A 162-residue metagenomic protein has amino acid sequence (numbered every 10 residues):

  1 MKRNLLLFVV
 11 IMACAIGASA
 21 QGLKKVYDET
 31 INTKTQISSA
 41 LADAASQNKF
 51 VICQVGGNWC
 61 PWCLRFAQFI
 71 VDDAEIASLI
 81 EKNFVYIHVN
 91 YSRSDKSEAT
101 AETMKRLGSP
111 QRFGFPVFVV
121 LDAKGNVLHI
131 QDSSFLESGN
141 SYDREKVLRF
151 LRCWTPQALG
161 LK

Functional and structural regions predicted by a protein language model:
M1-N4: Positively charged n-region of N-terminal signal peptides that target proteins for export
L7-A15: Bacterial N-terminal signal peptides
I16-A20: Sec/Tat signal peptide C-region and signal peptidase I cleavage site
Q21-Q47, L159-G160: N-terminal leader/targeting and pre-domain segments
I31, I76-A99: Thiol-based oxidoreductase modules, predominantly thioredoxin-like and allied folds used for disulfide exchange
Q47-C60: Short active-site neighborhood of thiol/selenol oxidoreductases, capturing the structured segment around
L64-L79: Typically the conserved alpha-helix immediately C-terminal to a functionally engaged Cys/Sec in thioredoxin-like
R112-L161: Non-catalytic, surface beta->alpha helical segment in thiol-disulfide oxidoreductase systems
